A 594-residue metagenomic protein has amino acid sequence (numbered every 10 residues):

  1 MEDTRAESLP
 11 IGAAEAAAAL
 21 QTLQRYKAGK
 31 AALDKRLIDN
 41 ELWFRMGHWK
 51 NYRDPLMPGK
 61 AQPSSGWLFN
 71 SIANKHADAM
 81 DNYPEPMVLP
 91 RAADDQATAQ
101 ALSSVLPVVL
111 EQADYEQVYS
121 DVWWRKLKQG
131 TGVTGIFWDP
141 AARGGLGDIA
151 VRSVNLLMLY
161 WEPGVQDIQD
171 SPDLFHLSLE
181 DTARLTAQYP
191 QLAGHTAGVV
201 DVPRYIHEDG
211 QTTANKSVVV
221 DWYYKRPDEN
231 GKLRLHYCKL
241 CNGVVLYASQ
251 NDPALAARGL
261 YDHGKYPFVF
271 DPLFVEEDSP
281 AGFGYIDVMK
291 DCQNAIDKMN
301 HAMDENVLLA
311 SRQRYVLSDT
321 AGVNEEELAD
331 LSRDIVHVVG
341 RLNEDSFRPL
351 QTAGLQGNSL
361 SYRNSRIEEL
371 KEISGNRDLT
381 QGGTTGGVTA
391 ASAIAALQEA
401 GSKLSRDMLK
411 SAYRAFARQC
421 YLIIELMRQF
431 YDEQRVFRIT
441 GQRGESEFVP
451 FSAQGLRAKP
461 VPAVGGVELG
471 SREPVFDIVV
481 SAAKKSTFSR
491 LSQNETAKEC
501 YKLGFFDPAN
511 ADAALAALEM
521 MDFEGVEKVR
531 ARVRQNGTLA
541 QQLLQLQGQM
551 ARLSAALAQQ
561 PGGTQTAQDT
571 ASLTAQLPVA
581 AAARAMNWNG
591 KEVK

Functional and structural regions predicted by a protein language model:
M1-A257, T320, G354-N358, Y362-S365 (+2 more regions): Extended, helix-rich architectural segments
P84-L89, Q117-R125, I136-P140, N306-D319 (+4 more regions): Short coil/turn segments at secondary-structure boundaries
Q96, Q100, F283-I286, K290-D297 (+12 more regions): Conserved structured core elements
V105-Q112, C292-A310, L331-D334, V338 (+10 more regions): Generic, well-ordered alpha-helical scaffold segments in large soluble proteins
P140, S392-A511: Extended amphipathic alpha-helical segments with heptad-repeat/coiled-coil character used for oligomerization, fusion
D221-G387: Extended, charged amphipathic alpha-helical segments
D512-L553: Long, highly charged low-complexity segments enriched in Glu/Asp and Lys/Arg with interspersed Ser/Thr
A555-K594: Helical coiled-coil/dimerization "stalks" and their immediately adjacent regulatory linkers at helix->disorder
